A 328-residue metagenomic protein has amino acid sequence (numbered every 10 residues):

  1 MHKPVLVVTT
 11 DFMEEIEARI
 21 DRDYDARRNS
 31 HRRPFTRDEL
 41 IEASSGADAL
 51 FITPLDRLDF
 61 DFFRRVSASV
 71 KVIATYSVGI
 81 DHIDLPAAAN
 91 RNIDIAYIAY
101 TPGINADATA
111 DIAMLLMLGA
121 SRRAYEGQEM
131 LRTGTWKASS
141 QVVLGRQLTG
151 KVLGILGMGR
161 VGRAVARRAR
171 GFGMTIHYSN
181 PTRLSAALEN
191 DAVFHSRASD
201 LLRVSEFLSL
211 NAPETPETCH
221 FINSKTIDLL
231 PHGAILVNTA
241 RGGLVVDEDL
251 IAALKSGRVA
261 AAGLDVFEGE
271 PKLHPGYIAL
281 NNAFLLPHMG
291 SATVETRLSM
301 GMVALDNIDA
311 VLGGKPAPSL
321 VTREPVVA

Functional and structural regions predicted by a protein language model:
M1-A49, G173, H177, A186 (+2 more regions): N-terminal glycine-/charge-rich "phosphate-binding" loop or analogous flexible N-terminal tail
P4, I98-T109, S139-L144, E270-A328: C-terminal helix-to-coil terminal segments
T9, I52-T53, Y76, N211-E214 (+1 more regions): Short, well-ordered coil/turn residues at beta-beta hairpins and beta-strand->alpha-helix junctions within
E42-A49, S67-V70, R203-L208, P231-A234: Short acidic/histidine-rich motifs immediately flanking catalytic phosphotransfer sites in two-component signaling
D48-Q128: Phosphate/diphosphate ligand-binding glycine-rich loop within oxidoreductases
L58-F62, H177, P181-G276: Rossmann-like adenosine-cofactor binding region
I104, Q128-A164: Glycine-rich NAD(P)-binding loop of Rossmann-like domains
A110-E129, R170-M174, V303-K315: Oxidoreductase and adenylate-handling cofactor-binding alpha/beta cores
